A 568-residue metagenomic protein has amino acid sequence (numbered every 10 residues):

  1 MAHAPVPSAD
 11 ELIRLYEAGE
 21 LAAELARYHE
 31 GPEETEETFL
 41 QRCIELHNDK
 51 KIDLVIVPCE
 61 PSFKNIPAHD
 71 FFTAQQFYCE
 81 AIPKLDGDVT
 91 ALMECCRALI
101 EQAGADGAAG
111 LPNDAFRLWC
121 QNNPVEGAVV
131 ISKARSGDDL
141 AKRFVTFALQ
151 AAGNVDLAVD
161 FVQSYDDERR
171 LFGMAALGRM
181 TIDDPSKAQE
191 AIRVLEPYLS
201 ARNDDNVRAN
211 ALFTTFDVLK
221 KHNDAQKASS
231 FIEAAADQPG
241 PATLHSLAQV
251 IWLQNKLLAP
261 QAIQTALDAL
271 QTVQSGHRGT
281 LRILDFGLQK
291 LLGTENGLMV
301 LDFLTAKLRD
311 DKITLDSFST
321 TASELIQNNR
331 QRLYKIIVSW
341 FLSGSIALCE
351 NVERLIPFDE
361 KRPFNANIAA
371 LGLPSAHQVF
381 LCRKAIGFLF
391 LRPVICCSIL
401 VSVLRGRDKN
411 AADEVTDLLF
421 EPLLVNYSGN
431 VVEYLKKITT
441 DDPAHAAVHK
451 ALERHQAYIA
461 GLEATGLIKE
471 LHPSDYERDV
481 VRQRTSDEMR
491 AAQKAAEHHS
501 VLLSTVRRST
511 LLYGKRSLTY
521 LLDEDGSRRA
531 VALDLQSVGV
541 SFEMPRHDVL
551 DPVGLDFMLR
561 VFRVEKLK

Functional and structural regions predicted by a protein language model:
M1-K568: Non-catalytic all-alpha helical scaffold/repeat segments
